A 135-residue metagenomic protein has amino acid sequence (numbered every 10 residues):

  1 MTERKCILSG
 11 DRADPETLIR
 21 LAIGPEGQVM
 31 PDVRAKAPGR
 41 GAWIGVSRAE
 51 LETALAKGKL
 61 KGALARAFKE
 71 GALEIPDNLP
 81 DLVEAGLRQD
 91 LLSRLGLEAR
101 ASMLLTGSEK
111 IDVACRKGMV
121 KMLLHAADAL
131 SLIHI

Functional and structural regions predicted by a protein language model:
M1-G62: N-terminal cysteine/histidine-rich coordination modules
A49-H125: Extended interfacial segments that mediate partner engagement and assembly in macromolecular machines
A127-L130: Glycine-rich phosphate-binding loops at beta-strand->alpha-helix junctions
I133-I135: Conserved small/polar residues in nucleotide/adenosyl-binding loops
